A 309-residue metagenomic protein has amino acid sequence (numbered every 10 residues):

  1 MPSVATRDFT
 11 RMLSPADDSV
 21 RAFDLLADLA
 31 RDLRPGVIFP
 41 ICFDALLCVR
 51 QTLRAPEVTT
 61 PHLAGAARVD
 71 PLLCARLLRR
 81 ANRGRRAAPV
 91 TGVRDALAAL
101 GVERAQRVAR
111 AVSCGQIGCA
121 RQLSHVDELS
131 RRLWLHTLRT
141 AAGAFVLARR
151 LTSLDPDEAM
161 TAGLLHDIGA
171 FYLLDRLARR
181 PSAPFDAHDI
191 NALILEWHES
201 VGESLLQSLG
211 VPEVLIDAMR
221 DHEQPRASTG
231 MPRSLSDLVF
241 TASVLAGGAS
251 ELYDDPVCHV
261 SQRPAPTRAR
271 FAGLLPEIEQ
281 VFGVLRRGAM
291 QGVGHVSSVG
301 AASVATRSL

Functional and structural regions predicted by a protein language model:
M1-D167, F171-R179, F185-C258, A301-S303: Conserved alpha-helical "signature site" that marks functionally important helical segments or helix/loop junctions
E213-D217, T267-Q280: Short, surface-exposed acidic
S261, A265-R268, V293: Polar/charged low-complexity regulatory segments
G273-S308: Acidic, carboxylate-rich catalytic segments that either coordinate divalent cations
